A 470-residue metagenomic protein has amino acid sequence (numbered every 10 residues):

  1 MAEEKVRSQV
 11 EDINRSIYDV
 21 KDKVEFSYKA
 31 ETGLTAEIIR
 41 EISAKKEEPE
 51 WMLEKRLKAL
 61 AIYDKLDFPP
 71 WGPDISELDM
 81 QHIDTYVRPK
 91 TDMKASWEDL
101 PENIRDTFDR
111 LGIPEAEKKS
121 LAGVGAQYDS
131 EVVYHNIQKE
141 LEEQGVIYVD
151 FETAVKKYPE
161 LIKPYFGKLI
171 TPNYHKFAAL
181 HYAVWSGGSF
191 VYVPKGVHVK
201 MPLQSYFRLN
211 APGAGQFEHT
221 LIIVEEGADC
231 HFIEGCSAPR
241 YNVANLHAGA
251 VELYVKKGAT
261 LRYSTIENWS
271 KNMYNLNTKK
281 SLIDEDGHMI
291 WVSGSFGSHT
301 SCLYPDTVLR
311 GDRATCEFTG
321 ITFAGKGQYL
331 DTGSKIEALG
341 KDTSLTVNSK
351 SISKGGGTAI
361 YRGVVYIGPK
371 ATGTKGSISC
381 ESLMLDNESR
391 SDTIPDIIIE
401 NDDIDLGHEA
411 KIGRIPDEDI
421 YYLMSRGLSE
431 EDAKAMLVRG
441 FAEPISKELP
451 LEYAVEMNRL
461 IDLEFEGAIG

Functional and structural regions predicted by a protein language model:
A2-D22, E31-G33, Y453-I469: Intrinsically disordered, low-complexity terminal tails
A2-Q9, I13, Y28-Y174, A178-A179 (+1 more regions): N-terminal amphipathic, basic helical "cap/leader" segment at the start of enzyme domains
K21, A36-R40, I398-I399: Short acidic (Asp/Glu) and glycine-rich catalytic loops that position anionic groups and cofactors
K45, Y134-N136, E140, Q144-L428 (+1 more regions): Conserved beta-strand/loop scaffold segments within soluble protein domains that form the structured core and edges
L66-G72, F441-L451: Short arginine-rich
